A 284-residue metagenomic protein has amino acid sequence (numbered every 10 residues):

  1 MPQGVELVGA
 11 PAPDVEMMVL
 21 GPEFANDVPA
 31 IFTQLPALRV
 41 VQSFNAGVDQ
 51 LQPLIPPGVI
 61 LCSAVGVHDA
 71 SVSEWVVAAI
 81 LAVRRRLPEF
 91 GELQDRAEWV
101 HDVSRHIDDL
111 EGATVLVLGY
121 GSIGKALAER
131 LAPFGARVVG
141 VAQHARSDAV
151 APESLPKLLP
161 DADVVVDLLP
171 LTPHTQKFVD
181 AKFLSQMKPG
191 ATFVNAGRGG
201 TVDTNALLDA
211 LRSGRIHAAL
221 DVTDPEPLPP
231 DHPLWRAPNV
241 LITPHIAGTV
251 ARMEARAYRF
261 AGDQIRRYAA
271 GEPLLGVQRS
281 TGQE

Functional and structural regions predicted by a protein language model:
M1-L20, F24, E284: N-terminal glycine-/charge-rich "phosphate-binding" loop or analogous flexible N-terminal tail
P11-P13, F32-L35, L110, L158-P160 (+2 more regions): A short, aliphatic-rich alpha-helical micro-motif
E16-Q94: Phosphate/diphosphate ligand-binding glycine-rich loop within oxidoreductases
G21, F44, L168-P170, N195-A196 (+1 more regions): Short, well-ordered coil/turn residues at beta-beta hairpins and beta-strand->alpha-helix junctions within
L61, G190, A196-E284: Rossmann-like dinucleotide-binding domain for NAD(H)/NADP(H)
S73-E89, P133-A136, R259-E272: Oxidoreductase and adenylate-handling cofactor-binding alpha/beta cores
F90-A126: Glycine-rich NAD(P)-binding loop of Rossmann-like domains
R137, H144-P233: Rossmann-like adenosine-cofactor binding region
